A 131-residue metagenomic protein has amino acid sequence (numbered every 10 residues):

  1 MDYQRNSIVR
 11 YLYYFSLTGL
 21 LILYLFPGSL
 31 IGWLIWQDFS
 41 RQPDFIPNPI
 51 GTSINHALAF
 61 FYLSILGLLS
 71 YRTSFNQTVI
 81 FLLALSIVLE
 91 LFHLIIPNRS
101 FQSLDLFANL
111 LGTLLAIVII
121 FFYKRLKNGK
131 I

Functional and structural regions predicted by a protein language model:
M1-P97, F101-L104, L110, L114-I131: Bulky hydrophobic segments
